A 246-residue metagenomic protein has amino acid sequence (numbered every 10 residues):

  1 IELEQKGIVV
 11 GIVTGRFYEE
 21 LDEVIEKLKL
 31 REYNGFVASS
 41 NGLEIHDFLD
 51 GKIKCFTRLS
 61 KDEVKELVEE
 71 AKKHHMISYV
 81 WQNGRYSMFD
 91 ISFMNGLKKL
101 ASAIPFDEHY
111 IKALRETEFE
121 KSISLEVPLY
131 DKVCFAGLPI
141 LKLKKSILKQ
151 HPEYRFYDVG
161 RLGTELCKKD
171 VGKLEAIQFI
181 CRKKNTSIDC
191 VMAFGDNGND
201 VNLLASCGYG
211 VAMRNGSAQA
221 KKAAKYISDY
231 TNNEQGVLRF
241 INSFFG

Functional and structural regions predicted by a protein language model:
I1-I8, F56-E63, E116-T117, V171-R182 (+2 more regions): Short, acidic loop-to-helix structural element flanking the phosphoryl-transfer center in phosphate-processing enzymes
I1-K98: Active-site phosphate-binding/coordination module
G7-G11, E32-G35, D131-K132, D189-C190 (+1 more regions): Short active-site oxyanion
Y18-D22, L141-K144, L174, D200-V201: Short, well-ordered alpha-helical microsegments
G42, L138-I140, R214-A218: Short, polar loop motifs at secondary-structure junctions
I53, M94, K98-K99, H151-Y154 (+2 more regions): Active-site regions of enzymes building and remodeling cell-envelope glycoconjugates
E70, H74-I77, W81-F194: Conserved acidic, metal-coordinating active-site core of Asp-based, Mg2+-dependent phosphoryl-transfer enzymes
K149, T164-G246: Mg2+-dependent phosphoryl-transfer enzymes with acidic/Ser/Thr/Gly-rich catalytic loops
